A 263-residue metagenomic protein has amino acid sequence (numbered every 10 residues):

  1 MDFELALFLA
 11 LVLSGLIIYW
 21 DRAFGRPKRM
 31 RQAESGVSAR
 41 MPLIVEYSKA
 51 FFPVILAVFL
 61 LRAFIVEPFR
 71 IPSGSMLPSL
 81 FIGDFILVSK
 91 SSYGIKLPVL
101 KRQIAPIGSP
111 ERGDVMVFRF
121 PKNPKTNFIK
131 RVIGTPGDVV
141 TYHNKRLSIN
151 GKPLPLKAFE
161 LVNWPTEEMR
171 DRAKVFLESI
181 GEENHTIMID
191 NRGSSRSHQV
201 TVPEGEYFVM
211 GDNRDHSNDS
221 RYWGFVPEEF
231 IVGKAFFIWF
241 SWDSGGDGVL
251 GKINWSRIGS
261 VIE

Functional and structural regions predicted by a protein language model:
D2-R29, G36-M41, P78, I82-E263: Soluble "head" domains of membrane/secretory-pathway proteins
P42-R70, S91, I95-K96: Transmembrane alpha-helices and immediately adjacent membrane-cytoplasm interface residues in multi-pass integral
E67-I82: Hydrophobic alpha-helical transmembrane segments and immediately flanking/interface helices in integral membrane
